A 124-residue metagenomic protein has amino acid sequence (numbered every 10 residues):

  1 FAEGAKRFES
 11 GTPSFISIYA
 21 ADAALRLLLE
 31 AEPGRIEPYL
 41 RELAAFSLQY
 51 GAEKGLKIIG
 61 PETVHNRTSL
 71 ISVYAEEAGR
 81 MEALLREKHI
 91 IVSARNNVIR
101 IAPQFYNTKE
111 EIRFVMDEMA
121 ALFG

Functional and structural regions predicted by a protein language model:
F1-F15: A short glycine-threonine-serine/GTX helix/turn-capping micro-motif
A5, N66-L70, N96-R100: Short, solvent-exposed beta-strand edge segments and adjacent coil->beta transition regions
E9, R26-E30, S72-V73: Short, well-ordered beta-strand elements within core beta-sheets of diverse protein domains
P13, V73, N107: Glycosyltransferase donor-binding loop in the core domain
I16-I59: Conserved PLP-dependent catalytic core of the aminotransferase class-I/II
S17, T63-H65, S93-N96: Short, flexible turn/loop "capping" segments at secondary-structure junctions
R41-A45, G51-K88: Conserved PLP-binding catalytic core of the aspartate aminotransferase-like
E77-G124: PLP-dependent enzyme catalytic core of the Aspartate aminotransferase-like
